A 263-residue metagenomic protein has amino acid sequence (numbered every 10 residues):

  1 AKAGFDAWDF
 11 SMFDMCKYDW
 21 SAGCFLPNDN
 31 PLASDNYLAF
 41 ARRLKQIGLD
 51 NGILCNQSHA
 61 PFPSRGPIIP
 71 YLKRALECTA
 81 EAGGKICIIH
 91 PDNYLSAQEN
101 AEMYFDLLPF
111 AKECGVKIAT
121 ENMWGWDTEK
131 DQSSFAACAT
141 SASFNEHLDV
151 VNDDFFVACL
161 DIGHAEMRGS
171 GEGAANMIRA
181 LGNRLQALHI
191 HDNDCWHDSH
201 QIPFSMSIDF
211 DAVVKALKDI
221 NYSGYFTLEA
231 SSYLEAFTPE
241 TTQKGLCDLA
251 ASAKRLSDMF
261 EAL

Functional and structural regions predicted by a protein language model:
A1-A7, F13-C16, F25-L26, R42 (+5 more regions): Histidine-acidic metal/acid-base catalytic patches
A3-E102, K112-K117, K218, S223 (+1 more regions): Structural motif corresponding to the early beta-alpha repeats
Y37, I68-I69, A97-N100, A137-T140 (+2 more regions): A conditional alpha-helix N-cap/helix-loop micro-motif detector
I88-A97, M123-A136, H164-E166, D198-Q201: Surface-exposed cleft-lining segments at the edges of enzyme active sites
M103-A111, D149: Histidine/acidic residue-rich metal-binding segments in metalloenzymes
C114-T120, D154-C159: Short, structured loop/turn "capping" segments at alpha-beta junctions
